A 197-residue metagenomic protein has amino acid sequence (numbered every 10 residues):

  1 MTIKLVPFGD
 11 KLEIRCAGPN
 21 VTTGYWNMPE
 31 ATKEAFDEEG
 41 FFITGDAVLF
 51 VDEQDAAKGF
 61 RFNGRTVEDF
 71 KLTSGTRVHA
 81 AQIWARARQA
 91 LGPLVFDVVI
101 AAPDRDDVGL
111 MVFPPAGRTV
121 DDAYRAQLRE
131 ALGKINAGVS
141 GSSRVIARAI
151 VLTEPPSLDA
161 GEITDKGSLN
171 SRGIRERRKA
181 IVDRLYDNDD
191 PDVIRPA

Functional and structural regions predicted by a protein language model:
M1-K11, P19, R105-D107, P114-Q127 (+1 more regions): Conserved adenylate-forming
I3-L5, D46-F50, I100: A structural signal for short hydrophobic beta-strand segments in well-ordered beta-sheet cores
L12-L72, I194: Conserved ATP-binding/catalytic segment of the ANL
V21, A56-R86, G117-Y124, S142-R144 (+1 more regions): Adenylate-forming
P29, F41, A80-W84, R125-L132: Amphipathic alpha-helical segments in well-structured domains
A47, A90-G117, N136: C-terminal boundary motif of the adenylate-forming
R86-P93, Q127-V139: Generic non-transmembrane alpha-helical segments
F96-D97, A101, D106, K134-A197: Conserved C-terminal "lid"/linker of ANL adenylate-forming enzymes
